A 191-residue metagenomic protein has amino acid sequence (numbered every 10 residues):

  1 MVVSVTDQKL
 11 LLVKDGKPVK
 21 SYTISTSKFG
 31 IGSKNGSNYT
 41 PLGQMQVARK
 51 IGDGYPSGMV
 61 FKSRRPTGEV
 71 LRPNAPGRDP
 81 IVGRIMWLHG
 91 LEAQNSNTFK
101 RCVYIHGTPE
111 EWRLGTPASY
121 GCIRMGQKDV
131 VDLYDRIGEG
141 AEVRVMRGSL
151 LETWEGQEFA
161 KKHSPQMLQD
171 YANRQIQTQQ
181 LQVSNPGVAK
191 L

Functional and structural regions predicted by a protein language model:
M1, T6, G52-G58: An N-terminal domain-start capping segment
M1-G30: A structural motif detector for short, solvent-exposed N-terminal "entry" segments of globular domains
V5, K14, T26, A48-R49 (+3 more regions): Pocket-edge structural micro-motifs
D7-K9, Q44, I85: Structural motif
S21-T23, Q44, C102, E142: Well-ordered beta-strand positions in beta-sheet-rich domains
T23-Y55: Electropositive
K34-S37, Y55-L191: Exported/periplasmic cell-wall-interacting domains
